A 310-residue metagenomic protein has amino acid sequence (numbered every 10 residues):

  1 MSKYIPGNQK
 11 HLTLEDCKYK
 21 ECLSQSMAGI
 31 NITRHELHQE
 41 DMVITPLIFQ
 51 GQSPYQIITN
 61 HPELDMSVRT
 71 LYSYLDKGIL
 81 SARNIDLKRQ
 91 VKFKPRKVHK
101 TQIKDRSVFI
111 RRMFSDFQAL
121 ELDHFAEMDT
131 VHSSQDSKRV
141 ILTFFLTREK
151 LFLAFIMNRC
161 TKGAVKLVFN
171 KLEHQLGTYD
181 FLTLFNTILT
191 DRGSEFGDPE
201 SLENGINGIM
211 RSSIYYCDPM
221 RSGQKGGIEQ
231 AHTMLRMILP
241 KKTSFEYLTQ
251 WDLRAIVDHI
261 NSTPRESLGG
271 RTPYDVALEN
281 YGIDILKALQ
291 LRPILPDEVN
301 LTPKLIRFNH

Functional and structural regions predicted by a protein language model:
M1-E229, R236-S244, L248-T249, A255-H259 (+3 more regions): Secondary-structure boundary/capping micro-motif
